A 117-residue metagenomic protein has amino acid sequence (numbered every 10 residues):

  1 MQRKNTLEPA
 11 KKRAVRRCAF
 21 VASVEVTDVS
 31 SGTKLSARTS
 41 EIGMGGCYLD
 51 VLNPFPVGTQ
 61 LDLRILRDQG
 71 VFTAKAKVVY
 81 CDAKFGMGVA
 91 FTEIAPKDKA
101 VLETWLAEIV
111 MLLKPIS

Functional and structural regions predicted by a protein language model:
M1-I42, E103-S117: N-terminal helix initiation/capping motif
A10, G45-D50: Short alpha-helix capping/helix-loop boundary micro-motifs
A22-D28, G58-V71: Short conserved beta-strand and strand-loop elements enriched in small hydrophobics with frequent Asp/Gly
V29-S31, M44, C81-G86: Short, conserved beta-turn/loop elements at beta-strand boundaries and strand-helix junctions
A37, A74-V79: Short beta-strand-centered aromatic/proline hotspots
I42, V79-C81, I94: Residue-level recognition of beta-strand microenvironments
Y48-V51, K84-E93: Short, solvent-exposed secondary-structure boundary/capping segments
